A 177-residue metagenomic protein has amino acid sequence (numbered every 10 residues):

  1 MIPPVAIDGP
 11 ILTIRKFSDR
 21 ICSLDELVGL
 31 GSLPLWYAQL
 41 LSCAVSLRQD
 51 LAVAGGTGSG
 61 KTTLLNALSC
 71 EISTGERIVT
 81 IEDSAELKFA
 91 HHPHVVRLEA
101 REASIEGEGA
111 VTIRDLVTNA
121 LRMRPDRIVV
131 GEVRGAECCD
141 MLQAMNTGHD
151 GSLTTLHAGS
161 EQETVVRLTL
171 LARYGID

Functional and structural regions predicted by a protein language model:
M1-L47: P-loop NTP-binding catalytic core
S18-G29, C70-T118, T164-L168: P-loop NTPase switch/communication element
A44, G56-T57: P-loop (Walker A) phosphate-binding loop of NTP-binding proteins
D50: Walker A (P-loop) ATP-phosphate-binding motif of ABC ATPase nucleotide-binding domains
V53: Hydrophobic anchor at the beta1->P-loop junction of P-loop NTPases
K61: Conserved lysine of the Walker
E82, K88-V96, A120-D177: Conserved P-loop NTPase nucleotide-binding/switch module
